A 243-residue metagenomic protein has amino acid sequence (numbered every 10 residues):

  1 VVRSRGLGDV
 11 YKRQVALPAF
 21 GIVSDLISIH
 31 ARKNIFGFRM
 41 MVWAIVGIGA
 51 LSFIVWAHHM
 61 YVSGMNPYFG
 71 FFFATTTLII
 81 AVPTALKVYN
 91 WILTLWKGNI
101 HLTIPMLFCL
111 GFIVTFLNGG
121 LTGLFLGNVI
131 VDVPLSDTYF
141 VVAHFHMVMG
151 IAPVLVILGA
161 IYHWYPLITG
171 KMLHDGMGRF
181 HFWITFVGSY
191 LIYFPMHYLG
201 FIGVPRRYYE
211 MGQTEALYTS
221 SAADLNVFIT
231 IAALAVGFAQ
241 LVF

Functional and structural regions predicted by a protein language model:
V1-L7, Y11: Single conserved hydrophobic/aromatic residue that forms the stacking wall/gate of nucleotide- or nucleobase-binding
K12-V15, G70-A81: Structural signature of hydrophobic alpha-helical transmembrane segments
V15-V42, H58-F69, L86-F108, F125-V141 (+3 more regions): Juxtamembrane membrane-water interface segments of multi-pass membrane proteins, especially cytoplasmic-side
V46, A50-I54: Aromatic-enriched alpha-helical transmembrane segments of multi-pass intramembrane proteins
G70-T76, L135-I151: Transmembrane alpha-helix entry/boundary detector in multi-pass membrane proteins
F112-F116, H181-M196: Hydrophobic alpha-helical membrane-insertion segments
A223-V242: Repeat-solenoid scaffold signature
